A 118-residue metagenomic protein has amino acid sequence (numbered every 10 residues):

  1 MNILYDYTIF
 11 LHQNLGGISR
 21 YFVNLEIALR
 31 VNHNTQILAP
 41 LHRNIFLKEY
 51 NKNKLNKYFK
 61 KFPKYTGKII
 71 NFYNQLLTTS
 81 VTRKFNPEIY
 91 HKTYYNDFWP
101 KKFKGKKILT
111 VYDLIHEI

Functional and structural regions predicted by a protein language model:
M1-I118: Carbohydrate transferase catalytic cores enriched for Leloir-type hexosyltransferases
